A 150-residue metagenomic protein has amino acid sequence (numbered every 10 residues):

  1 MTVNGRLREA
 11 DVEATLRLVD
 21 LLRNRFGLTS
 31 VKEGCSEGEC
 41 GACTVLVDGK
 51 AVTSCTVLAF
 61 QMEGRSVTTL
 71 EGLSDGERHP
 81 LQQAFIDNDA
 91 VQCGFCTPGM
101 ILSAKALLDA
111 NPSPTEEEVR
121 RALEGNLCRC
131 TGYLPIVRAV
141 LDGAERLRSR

Functional and structural regions predicted by a protein language model:
M1-R150: Signature of N-terminal electron-transfer/Fe-S-associated modules in redox systems
